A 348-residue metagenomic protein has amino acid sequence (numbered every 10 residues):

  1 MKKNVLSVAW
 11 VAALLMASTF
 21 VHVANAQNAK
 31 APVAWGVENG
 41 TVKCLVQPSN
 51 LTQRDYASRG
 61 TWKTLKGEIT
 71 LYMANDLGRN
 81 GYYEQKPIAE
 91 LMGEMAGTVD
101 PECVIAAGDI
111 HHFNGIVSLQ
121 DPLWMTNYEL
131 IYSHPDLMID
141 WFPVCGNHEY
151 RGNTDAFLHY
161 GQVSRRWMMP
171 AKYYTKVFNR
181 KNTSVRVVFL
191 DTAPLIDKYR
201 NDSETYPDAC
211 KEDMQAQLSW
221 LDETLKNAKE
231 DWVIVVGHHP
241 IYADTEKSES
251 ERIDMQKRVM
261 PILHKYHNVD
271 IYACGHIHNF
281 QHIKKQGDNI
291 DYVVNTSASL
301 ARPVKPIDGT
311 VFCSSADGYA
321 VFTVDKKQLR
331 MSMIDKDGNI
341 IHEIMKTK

Functional and structural regions predicted by a protein language model:
M1-V11: Bacterial N-terminal signal peptides that target proteins for export
A9-T19: Bacterial N-terminal signal peptides
V23-A26: Boundary at the C-terminal end of the N-terminal hydrophobic targeting segment
N28-P122: N-terminal active-site segment of His-dependent metallophosphoesterases
A31-R59, H112-V233, S248-I271, I277-D325 (+1 more regions): Extended active-site neighborhood of metal-dependent phosphoesterases/phosphodiesterases
L71-M73, V104-A106, P143, V235 (+1 more regions): Residue-level marker for buried hydrophobic side chains located in beta-strands that build the well-ordered beta-sheet
G338-I340: Residue-level signal for glycine
